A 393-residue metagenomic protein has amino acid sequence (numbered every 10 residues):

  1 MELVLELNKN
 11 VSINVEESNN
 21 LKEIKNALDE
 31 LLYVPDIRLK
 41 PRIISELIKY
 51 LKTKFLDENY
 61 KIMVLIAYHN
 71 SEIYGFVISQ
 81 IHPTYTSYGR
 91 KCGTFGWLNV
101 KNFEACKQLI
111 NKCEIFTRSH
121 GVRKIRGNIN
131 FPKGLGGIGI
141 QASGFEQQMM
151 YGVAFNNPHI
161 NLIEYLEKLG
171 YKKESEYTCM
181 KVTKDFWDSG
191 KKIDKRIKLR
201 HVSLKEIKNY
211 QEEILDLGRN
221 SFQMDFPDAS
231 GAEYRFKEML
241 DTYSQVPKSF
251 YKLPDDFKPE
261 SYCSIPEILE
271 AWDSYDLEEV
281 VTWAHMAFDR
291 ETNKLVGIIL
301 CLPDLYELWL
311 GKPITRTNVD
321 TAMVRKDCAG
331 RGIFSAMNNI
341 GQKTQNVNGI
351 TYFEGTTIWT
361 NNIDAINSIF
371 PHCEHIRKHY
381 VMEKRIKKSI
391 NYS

Functional and structural regions predicted by a protein language model:
M1-K52, K91-T94, I193-I265, L295-V296 (+1 more regions): Short amphipathic alpha-helix that is part of the acyltransferase structural core
E2-N10, L21, V34-R42, Y50 (+5 more regions): Catalytic cores of nucleotide-enabled group-transfer and carboxylate-activating enzymes in metabolic and assembly-line
P35-G152, R290-A322, K384-S393: Conserved donor-binding loop and adjoining core beta-sheet/short helix segment in diverse acyl/aminoacyl transferases
L51-I66, T242-M286, N318, H375-I376: A short helix-loop-beta-strand connector motif used in the catalytic cores of GNAT acetyltransferases and, in some
A105-I110, A329-N338: Glycine-rich acyl-CoA binding loop
K112, N161-K168, E213-N220: Amphipathic alpha-helical segments that form well-ordered structural scaffolds and often line/cohere around active
P132-W187, P259, A271-D276, T282-H285 (+2 more regions): Active-site/acyl-donor-binding loops of N-acyltransferases
